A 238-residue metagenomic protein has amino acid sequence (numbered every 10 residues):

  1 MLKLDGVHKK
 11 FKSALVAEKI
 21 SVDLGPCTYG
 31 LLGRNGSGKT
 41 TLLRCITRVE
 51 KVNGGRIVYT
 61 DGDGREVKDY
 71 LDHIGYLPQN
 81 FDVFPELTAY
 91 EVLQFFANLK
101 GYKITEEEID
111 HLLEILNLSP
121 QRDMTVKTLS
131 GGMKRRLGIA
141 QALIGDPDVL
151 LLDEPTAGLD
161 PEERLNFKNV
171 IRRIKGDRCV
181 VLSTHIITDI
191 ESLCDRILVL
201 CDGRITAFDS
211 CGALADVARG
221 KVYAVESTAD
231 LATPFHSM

Functional and structural regions predicted by a protein language model:
L2, L15-A17, L71: Conserved structural motif at the start of ABC-family nucleotide-binding domains
T47: Helix-to-loop junction immediately C-terminal to a conserved catalytic motif
G54-Y70: Conserved ABC transporter NBD signature motif
Q94, N98-Q121: Conserved ABC ATPase "signature" region
T125-G132: Conserved ABC ATPase signature
L150-E154, L159: Catalytic Walker B motif of ABC-type/P-loop ATPase nucleotide-binding domains
N166-M238: ABC transporter nucleotide-binding domain
